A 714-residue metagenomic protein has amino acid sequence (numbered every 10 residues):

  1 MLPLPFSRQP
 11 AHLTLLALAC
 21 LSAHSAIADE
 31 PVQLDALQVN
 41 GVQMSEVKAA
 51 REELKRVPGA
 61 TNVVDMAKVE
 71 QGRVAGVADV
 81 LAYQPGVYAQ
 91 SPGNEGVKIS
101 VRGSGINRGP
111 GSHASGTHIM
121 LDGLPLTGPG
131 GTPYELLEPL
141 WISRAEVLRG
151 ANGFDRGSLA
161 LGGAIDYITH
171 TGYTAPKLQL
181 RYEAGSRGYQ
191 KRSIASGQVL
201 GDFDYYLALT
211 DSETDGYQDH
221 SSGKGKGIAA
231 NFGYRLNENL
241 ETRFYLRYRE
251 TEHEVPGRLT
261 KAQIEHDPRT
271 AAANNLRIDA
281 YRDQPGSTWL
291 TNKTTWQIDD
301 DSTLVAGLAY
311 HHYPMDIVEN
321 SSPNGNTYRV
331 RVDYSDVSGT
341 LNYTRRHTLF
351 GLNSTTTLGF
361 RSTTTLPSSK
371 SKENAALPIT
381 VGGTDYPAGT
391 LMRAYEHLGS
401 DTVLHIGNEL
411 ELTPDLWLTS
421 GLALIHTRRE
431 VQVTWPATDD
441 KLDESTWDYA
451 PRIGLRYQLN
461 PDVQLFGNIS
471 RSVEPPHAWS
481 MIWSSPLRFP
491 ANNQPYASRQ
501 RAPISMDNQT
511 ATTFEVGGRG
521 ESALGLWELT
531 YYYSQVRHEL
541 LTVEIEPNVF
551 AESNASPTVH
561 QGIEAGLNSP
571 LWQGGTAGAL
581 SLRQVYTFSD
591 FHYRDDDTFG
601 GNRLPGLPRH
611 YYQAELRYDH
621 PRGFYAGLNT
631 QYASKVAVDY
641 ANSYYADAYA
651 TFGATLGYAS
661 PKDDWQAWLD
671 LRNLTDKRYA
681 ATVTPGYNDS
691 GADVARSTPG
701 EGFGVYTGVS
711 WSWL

Functional and structural regions predicted by a protein language model:
T14-L15, G467, S569, G578-L582 (+1 more regions): Conserved C-terminal beta-signal and adjacent last beta-strands/turns of outer-membrane beta-barrel proteins
V77, I99-S100, T117-M120, P133-E135 (+3 more regions): N-terminal periplasmic accessory domains that precede and gate Gram-negative outer-membrane beta-barrel machines
G109-P110, G116-T117, D122-R149: Short acidic/polar hinge/loop motifs at secondary-structure boundaries that mediate gating or recognition
K177-Q179, A184-E213, Q218-P256, R282-Q297 (+4 more regions): Transmembrane beta-barrel wall of Gram-negative outer-membrane proteins
Q198, K293-Q297, T303-E319, Q458 (+8 more regions): Membrane-embedded beta-barrel scaffold of Gram-negative outer-membrane proteins
N237, H347-T363, Y395-Q535, R617 (+1 more regions): Structural signature of Gram-negative outer-membrane beta-barrels, strongest in the C-terminal barrel of TonB-dependent
N239-R247, P285-T434, Q458, E528 (+2 more regions): Face-selective signature of the C-terminal outer-membrane beta-barrel domain
Y343, F350, T413-L418, H426-T427 (+3 more regions): Gram-negative outer-membrane beta-barrel transporters
